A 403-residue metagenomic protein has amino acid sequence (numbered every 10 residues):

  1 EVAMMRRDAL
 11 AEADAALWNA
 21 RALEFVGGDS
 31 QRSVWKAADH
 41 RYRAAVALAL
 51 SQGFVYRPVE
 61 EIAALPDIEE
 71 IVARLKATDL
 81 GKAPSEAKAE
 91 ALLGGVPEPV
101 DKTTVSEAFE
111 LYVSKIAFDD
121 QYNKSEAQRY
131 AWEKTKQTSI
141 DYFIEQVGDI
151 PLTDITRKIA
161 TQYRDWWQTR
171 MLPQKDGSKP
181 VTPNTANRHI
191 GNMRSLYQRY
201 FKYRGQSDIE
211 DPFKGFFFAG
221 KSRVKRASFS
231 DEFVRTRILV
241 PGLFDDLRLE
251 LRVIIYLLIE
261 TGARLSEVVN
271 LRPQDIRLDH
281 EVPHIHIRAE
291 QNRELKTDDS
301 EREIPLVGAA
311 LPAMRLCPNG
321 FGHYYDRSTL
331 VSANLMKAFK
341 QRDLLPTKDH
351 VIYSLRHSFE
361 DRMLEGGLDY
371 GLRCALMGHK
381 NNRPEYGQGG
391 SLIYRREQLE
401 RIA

Functional and structural regions predicted by a protein language model:
E1-Q128, D141: N-terminal helical hairpins
A3, E290-Q291, P305-K348, Y353-S354 (+3 more regions): Active-site/catalytic core of tyrosine-dependent DNA strand-transfer enzymes
W35-A89, T138-Y142, I150-I155, K175-G215 (+1 more regions): N-terminal DNA-binding recognition helix of tyrosine site-specific recombinases/integrases
P180-P183, N187-G191, D208, K214-L265 (+2 more regions): Basic, Lys/Arg- and aromatic-enriched nucleic-acid-binding interface segment
Q198-D211, L258-V282, Y370-C374: Short, charged phosphate-coordinating catalytic segments
N270-P312: Conserved tyrosine-mediated DNA breakage-rejoining catalytic core shared by Y-recombinases
I276-V282, D349, L368-G389: Short, polar N-cap/turn motifs at the start of nucleic acid-interacting alpha helices
L311, M377-A403: Catalytic-site neighborhood detector that most strongly recognizes the C-terminal catalytic loop/helix of tyrosine
